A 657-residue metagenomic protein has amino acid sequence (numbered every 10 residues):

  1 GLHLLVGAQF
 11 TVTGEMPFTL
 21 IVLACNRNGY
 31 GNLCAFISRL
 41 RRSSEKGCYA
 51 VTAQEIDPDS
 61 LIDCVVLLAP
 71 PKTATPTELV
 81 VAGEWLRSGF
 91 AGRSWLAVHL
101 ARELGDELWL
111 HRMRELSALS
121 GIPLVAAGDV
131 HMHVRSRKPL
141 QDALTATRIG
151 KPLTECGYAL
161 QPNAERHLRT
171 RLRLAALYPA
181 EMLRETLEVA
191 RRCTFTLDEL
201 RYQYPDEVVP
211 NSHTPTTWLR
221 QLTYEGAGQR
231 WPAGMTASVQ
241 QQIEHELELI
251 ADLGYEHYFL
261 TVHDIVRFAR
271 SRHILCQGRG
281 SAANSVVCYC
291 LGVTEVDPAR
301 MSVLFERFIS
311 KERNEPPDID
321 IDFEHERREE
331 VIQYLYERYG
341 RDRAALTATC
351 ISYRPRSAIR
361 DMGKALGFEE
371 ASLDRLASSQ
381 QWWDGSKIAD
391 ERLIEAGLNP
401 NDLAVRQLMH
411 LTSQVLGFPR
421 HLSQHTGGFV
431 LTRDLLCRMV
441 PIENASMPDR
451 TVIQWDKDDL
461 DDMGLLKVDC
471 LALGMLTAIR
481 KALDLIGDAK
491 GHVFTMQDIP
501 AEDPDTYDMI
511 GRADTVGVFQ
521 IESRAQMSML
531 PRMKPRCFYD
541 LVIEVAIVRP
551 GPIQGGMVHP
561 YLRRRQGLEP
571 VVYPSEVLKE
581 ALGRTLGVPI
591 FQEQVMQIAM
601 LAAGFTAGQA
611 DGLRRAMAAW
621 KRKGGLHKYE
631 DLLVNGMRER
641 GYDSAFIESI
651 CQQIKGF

Functional and structural regions predicted by a protein language model:
G1-F657: Alpha-helical scaffold/interaction cores of sigma-54-like transcription cofactors and many family A DNA polymerases
